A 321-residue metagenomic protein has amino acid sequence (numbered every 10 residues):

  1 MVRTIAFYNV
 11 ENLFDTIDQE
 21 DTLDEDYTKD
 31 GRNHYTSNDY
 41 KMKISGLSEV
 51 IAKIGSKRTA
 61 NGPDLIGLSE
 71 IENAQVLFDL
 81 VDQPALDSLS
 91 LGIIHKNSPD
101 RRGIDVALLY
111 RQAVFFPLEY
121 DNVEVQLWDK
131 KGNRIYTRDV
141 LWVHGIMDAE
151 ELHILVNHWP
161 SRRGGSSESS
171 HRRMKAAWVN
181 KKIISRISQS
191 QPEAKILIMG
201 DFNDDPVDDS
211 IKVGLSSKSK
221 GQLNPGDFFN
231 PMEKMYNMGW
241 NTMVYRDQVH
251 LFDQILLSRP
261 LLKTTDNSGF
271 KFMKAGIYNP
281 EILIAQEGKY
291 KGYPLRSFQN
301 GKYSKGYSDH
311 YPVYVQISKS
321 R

Functional and structural regions predicted by a protein language model:
M1-L86, I94-D100, I104-V106, L283-K291 (+2 more regions): N-terminal, active-site-proximal structural segment of metallo-dependent hydrolase catalytic domains
T4-N12, R32, E119, E151-S161: Active-site-proximal beta-strand elements of phosphoester/diester hydrolases
I5-V10, Y40-K43, L47, I54-L77 (+6 more regions): Active-site beta-strand/loop signature of hydrolases that rely on acidic residues for catalysis
D21-D24, T28, D148-R172: Active-site His/acidic residue clusters
H34-S45, L68-A74, I135, S167-K175 (+2 more regions): Soluble non-cytosolic domains of exported or imported proteins
L65, I71-E151, W159: Structured beta-strand-rich core segments of catalytic domains in phosphoester-bond hydrolases
Q75-F78, R102-G103, R163-S166, D205-S210 (+1 more regions): Extracytoplasmic/secreted cell-surface and envelope-processing proteins
R186-I196, N203-R321: Metal-dependent phosphoester-hydrolase catalytic domains
